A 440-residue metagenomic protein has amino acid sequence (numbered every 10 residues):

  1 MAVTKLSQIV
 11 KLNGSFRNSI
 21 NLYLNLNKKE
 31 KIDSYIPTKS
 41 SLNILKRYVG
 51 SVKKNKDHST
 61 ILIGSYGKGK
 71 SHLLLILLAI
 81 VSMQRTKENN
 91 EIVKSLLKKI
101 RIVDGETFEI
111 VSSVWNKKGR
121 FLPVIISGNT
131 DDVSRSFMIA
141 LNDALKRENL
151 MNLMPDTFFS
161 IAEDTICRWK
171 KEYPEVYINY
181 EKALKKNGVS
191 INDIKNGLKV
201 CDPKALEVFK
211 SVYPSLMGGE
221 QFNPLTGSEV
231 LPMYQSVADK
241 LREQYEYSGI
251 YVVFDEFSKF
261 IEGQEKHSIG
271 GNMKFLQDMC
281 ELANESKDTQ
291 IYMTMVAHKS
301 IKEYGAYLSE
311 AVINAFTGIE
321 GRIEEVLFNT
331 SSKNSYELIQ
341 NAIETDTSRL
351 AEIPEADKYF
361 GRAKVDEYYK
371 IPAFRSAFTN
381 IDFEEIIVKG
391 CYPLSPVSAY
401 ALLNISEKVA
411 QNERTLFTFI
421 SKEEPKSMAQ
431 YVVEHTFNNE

Functional and structural regions predicted by a protein language model:
M1-K68, L74-L75, A79-V81, K94-K98 (+7 more regions): Walker A/P-loop-proximal flanking segment of P-loop NTPase domains
M1-N25, E181-L225, A238-D239, Q244 (+9 more regions): Extended alpha-helical interface modules used as scaffolds for assembling large macromolecular complexes
S15, I110-R135, I139, R147 (+3 more regions): Conserved P-loop NTPase catalytic core
I32, T60-S65, H72-D193, N329-I339: P-loop NTPase motor core
I44, K266-M279, Y307-V312: Substrate-gripping "pore-loop 1 plus following alpha2 helix"
N55, Q84-E88, R242-S248, H267-S268 (+2 more regions): Secondary-structure transition/capping motifs at alpha-helix termini and the adjoining loop/turn into the next element
Y245-N272: Conserved P-loop NTPase "ATPase switch" module shared by AAA+ and STAND
